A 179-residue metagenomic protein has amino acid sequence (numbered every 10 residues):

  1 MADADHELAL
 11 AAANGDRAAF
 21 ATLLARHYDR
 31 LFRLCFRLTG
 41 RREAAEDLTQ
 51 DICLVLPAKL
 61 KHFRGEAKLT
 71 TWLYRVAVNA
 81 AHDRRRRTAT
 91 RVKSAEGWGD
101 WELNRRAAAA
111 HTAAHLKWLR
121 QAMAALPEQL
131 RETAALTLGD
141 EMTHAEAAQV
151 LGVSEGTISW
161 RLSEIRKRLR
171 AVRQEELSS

Functional and structural regions predicted by a protein language model:
M1-D5, R91-L116, T143: Internal acidic/polar
M1-R30, A171: N-terminal module of bacterial RNA polymerase sigma factors
A11, K93-D100, A113, W118-A124 (+2 more regions): C-terminal edge and immediately downstream basic/flexible tail or linker adjoining helix-turn-helix-like DNA-binding
A13-T22, F32-D51, E155, L177-S179: Short, charged helix-capping/linker segments at alpha-helix termini
R26-D29, R37-G40, A135-M142: Short helix-capping/turn signature of helix-turn-helix
R33, D47-L54, A67-N79: Structural recognition of an alpha-helix C-terminal capping motif at a helix-to-coil junction
A58-G65, R75-E96, T112, E164 (+1 more regions): Arg/Lys-rich amphipathic alpha helix in sigma70-family domain 2
V78, H82, L130, G139 (+2 more regions): DNA-recognition helix of helix-turn-helix
